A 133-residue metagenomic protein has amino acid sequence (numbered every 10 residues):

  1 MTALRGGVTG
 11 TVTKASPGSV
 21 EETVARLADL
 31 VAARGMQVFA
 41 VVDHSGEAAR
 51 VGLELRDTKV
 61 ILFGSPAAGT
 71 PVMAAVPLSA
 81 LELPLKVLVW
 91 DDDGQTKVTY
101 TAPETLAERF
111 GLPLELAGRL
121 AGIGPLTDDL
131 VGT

Functional and structural regions predicted by a protein language model:
T2-G35: Terminal, regulation- and interaction-focused segments at domain boundaries
V24-A28, M73, L120, G124-T127: A generic alpha-helix structural signal
L30, F39-L88: Compact, glycine-rich, soluble single-domain proteins
K86-F110: Beta-strand/loop substructures that line and gate deep hydrophobic ligand-binding cavities in soluble
R109-T133: Well-ordered alpha/beta subsegment
